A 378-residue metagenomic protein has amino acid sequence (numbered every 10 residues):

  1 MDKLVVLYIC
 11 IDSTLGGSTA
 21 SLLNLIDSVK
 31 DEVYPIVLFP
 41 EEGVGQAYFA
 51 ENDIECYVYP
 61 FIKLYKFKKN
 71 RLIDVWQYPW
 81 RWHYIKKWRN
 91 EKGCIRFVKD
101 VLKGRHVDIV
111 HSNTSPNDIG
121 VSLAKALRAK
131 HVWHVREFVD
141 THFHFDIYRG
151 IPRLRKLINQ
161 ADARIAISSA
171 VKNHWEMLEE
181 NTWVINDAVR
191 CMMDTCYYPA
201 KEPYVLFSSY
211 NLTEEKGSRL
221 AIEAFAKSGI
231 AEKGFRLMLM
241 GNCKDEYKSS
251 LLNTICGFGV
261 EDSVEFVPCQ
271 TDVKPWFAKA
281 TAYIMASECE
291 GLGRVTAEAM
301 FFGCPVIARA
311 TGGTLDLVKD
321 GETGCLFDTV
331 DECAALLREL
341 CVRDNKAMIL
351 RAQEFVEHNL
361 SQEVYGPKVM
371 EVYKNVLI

Functional and structural regions predicted by a protein language model:
G17-N24, L206, T213-K227, L237 (+2 more regions): A conserved mid-protein helix/loop that constitutes part of the nucleotide-sugar donor-binding site
L38-V44, S209, R236-S250: Glycosyltransferase donor-sugar binding loop
A170, A188: Carbohydrate-associated surface elements
S249-P268: Nucleotide-activated donor-binding/catalytic signature segment of Leloir-type glycosyltransferases, i.e., the conserved
C269, E288: Aromatic "clamp/platform" in nucleotide-sugar-dependent glycosyltransferases that forms part of the donor/acceptor
P305-A308: Short hydrophobic beta-strand element within catalytic cores of glycosyltransferases and related nucleotide-activated
K319-G321, C325-D331, R338-N345: Conserved acidic donor-binding segment of nucleotide-sugar-dependent glycosyltransferases
K346-E371: A short, well-ordered alpha-helix in the C-terminal region of glycosyltransferases
